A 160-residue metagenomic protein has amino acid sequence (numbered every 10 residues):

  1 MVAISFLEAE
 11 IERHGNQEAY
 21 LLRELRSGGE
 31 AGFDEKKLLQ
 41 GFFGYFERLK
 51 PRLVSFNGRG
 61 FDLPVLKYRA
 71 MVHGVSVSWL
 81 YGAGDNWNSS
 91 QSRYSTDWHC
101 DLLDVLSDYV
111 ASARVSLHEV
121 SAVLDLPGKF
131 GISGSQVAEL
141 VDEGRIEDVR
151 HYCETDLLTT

Functional and structural regions predicted by a protein language model:
V2-E12, Q17-G28, R48-H151, T155-T159: Metal-dependent phosphoesterase core characteristic of DEDDh/y 3'-5' exonuclease domains
G28-D34: Short, flexible loop segments at the rims of nucleotide/cofactor-binding pockets, characterized by
E35-L49: Short, basic/hydrophobic alpha-helical segments
